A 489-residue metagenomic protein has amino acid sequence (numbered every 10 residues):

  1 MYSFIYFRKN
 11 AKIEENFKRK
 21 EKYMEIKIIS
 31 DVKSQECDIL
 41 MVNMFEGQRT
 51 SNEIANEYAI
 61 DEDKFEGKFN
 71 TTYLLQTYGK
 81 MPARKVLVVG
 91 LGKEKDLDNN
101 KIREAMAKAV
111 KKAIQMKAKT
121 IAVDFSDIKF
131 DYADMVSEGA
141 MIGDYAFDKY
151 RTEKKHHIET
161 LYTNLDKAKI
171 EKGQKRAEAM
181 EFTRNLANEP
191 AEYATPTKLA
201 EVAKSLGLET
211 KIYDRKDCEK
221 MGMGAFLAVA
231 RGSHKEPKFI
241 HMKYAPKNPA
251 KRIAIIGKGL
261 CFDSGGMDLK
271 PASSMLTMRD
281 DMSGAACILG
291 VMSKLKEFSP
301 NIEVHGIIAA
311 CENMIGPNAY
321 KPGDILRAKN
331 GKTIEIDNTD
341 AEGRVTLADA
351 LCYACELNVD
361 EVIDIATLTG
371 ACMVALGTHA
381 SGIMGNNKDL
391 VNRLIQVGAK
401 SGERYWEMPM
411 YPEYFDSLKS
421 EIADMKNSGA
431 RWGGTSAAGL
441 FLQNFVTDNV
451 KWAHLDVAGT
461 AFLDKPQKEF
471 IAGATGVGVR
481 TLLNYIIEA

Functional and structural regions predicted by a protein language model:
M1-F4, A168-K169: Short intrinsically disordered, low-complexity coil segments enriched in acidic
S3-Y23: Short, Lys/Arg-enriched N-terminal segments with co-localized hydrophobic residues within the first ~10-30 amino acids
M24-R252, I256-G259: Short amphipathic alpha-helical segment within the helicase RecA-like ATPase core that mediates nucleic-acid
Y193, A200-A489: A generic structural signal for tightly packed, nonpolar segments enriched in small/aliphatic residues
